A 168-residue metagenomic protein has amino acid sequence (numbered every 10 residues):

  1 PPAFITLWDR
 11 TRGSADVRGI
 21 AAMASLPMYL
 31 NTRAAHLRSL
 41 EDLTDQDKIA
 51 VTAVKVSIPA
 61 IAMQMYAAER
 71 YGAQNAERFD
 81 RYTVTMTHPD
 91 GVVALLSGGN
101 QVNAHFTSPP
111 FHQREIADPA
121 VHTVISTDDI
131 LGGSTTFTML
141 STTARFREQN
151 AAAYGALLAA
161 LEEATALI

Functional and structural regions predicted by a protein language model:
P1-T85, G99, N103-P109, G133-S134: Short, glycine-/small- and polar/acidic-enriched structural segments that line small-molecule recognition paths
P2, P89-I168: Pocket-lining segment of extracytoplasmic ligand-binding domains
